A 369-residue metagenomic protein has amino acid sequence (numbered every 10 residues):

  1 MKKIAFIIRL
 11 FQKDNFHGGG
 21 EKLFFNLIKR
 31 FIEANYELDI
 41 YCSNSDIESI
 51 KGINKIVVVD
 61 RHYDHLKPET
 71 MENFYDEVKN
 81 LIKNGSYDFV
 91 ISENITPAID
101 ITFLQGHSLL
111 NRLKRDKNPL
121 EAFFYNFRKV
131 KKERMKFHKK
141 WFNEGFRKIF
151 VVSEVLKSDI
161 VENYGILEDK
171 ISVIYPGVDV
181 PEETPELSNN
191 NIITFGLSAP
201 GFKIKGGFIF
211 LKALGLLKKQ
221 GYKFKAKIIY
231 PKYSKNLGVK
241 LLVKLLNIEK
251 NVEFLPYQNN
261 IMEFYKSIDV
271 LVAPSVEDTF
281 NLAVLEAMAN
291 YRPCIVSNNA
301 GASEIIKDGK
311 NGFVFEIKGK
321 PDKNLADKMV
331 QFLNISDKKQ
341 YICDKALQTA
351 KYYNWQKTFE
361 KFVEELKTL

Functional and structural regions predicted by a protein language model:
E21-N26, L197, F202-L216: A conserved mid-protein helix/loop that constitutes part of the nucleotide-sugar donor-binding site
F127-V152: Membrane-proximal helix-turn-helix segments that form the acceptor-binding/catalytic region of lipid-linked
V155, G177: Carbohydrate-associated surface elements
G238-Y257: Nucleotide-activated donor-binding/catalytic signature segment of Leloir-type glycosyltransferases, i.e., the conserved
Y257-Q258, E263-I268: Short alpha-helical donor nucleotide-sugar binding micro-motif in glycosyltransferases
V276: Aromatic "clamp/platform" in nucleotide-sugar-dependent glycosyltransferases that forms part of the donor/acceptor
P293-V296: Short hydrophobic beta-strand element within catalytic cores of glycosyltransferases and related nucleotide-activated
S303-V330: Change "using UDP/GDP/dTDP sugars" to "using nucleotide sugars
